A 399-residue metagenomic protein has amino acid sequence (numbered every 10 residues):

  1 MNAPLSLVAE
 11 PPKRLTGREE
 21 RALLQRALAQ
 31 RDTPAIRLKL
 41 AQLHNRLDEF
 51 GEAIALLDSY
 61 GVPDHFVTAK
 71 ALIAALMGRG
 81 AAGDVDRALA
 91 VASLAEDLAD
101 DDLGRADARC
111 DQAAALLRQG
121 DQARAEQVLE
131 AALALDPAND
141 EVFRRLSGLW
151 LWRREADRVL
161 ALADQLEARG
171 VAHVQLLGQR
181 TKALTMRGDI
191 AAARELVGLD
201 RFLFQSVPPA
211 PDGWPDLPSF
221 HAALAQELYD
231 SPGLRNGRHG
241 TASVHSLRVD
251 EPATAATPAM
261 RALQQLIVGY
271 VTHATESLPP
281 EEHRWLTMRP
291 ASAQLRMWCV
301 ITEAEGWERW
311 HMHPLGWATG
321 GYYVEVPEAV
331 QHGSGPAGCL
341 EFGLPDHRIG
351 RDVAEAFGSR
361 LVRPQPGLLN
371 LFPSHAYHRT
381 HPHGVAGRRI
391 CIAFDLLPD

Functional and structural regions predicted by a protein language model:
R31-D32, P63-H65, D100-L103, P137 (+1 more regions): Short coil turns that delineate tetratricopeptide repeat
I36, T68, R105-A108, V142 (+1 more regions): TPR alpha-solenoid repeat register
H44, L76-R79, L116, W150 (+1 more regions): Residue at a conserved register position within TPR or TPR-like alpha-solenoid repeats
L47, R79-A82, Q119, R153 (+1 more regions): Structural motif corresponding to the intra-repeat A-B loop/turn of tetratricopeptide repeats
E195-L286, W307: Non-heme Fe(II)/2-oxoglutarate
P258-V268, T272-L371, A376-D399: Catalytic core of non-heme Fe(II) oxygenases with the double-stranded beta-helix
